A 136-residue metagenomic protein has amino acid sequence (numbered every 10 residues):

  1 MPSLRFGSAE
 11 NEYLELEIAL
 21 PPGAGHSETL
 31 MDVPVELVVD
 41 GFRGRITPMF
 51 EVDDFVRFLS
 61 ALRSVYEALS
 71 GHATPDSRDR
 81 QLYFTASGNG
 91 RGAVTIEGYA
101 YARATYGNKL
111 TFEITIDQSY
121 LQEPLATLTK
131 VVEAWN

Functional and structural regions predicted by a protein language model:
M1-D40, G44, P48-E51, Y120-Q122 (+1 more regions): Charged, alpha-helix-forming regions
R5, M49, T85, E113-T115: Generic structural detector for well-ordered beta-strands
R5-G7, T74-P75, F84-S87: Short, exposed beta-strand/loop patches in secreted or surface proteins that constitute
L14, G25-P34, Q81-N108: Intrinsic, low-complexity N-terminal interaction/targeting segments
L37-V39, L62, Y66: Short amphipathic alpha-helical segments enriched in hydrophobics
F55-F58, L62, P124, L128: Short, structured motif recognition centered on aromatic/hydrophobic residues
E67-Q81, A134-N136: Short glycine-rich, low-complexity/disordered patches
R103-N136: Mixed-charge, glycine-accented linear interaction segment located at domain edges/termini
